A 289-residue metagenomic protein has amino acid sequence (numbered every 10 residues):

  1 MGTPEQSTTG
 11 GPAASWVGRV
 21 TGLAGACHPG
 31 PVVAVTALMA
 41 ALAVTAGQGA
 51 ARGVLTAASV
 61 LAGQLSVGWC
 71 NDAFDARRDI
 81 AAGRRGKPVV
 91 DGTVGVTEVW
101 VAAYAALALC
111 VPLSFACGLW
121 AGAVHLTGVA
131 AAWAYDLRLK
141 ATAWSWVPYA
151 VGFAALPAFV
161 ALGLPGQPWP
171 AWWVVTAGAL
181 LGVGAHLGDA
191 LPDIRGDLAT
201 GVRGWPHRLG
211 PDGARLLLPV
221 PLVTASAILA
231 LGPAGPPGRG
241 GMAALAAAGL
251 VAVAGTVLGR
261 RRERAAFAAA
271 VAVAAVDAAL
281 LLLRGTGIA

Functional and structural regions predicted by a protein language model:
M1-A289: Multi-pass alpha-helical membrane architecture of UbiA-family and related isoprenoid/lipid prenyltransferases
